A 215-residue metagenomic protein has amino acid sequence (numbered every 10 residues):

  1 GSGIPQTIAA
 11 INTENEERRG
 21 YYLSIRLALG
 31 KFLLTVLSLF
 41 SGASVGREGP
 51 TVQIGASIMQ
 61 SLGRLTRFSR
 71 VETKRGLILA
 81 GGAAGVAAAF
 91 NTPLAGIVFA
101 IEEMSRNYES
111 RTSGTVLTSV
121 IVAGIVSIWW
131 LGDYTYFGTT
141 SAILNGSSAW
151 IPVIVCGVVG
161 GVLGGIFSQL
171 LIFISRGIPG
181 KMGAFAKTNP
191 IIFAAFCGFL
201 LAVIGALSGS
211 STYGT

Functional and structural regions predicted by a protein language model:
G1-T215: Alpha-helical transmembrane segments and immediately membrane-proximal extracytoplasmic
